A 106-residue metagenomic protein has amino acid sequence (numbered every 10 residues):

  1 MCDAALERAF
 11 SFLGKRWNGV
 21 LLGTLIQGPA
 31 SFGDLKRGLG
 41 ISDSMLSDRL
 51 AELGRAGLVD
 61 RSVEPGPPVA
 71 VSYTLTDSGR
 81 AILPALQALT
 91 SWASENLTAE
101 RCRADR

Functional and structural regions predicted by a protein language model:
M1-A5, S11, G23, R80-R106: Amphipathic alpha-helical dimerization/coiled-coil segments that flank or bridge DNA-binding/regulatory modules
C2-M45, G66-T74, R103: N-terminal helix-turn-helix DNA-binding core of bacterial DNA-binding proteins
L46, L50-G54: Basic amphipathic alpha-helical segments that dock to polyanions
P65-A88: Basic, amphipathic "hinge/linker" alpha-helix immediately C-terminal to the N-terminal HTH DNA-binding motif
